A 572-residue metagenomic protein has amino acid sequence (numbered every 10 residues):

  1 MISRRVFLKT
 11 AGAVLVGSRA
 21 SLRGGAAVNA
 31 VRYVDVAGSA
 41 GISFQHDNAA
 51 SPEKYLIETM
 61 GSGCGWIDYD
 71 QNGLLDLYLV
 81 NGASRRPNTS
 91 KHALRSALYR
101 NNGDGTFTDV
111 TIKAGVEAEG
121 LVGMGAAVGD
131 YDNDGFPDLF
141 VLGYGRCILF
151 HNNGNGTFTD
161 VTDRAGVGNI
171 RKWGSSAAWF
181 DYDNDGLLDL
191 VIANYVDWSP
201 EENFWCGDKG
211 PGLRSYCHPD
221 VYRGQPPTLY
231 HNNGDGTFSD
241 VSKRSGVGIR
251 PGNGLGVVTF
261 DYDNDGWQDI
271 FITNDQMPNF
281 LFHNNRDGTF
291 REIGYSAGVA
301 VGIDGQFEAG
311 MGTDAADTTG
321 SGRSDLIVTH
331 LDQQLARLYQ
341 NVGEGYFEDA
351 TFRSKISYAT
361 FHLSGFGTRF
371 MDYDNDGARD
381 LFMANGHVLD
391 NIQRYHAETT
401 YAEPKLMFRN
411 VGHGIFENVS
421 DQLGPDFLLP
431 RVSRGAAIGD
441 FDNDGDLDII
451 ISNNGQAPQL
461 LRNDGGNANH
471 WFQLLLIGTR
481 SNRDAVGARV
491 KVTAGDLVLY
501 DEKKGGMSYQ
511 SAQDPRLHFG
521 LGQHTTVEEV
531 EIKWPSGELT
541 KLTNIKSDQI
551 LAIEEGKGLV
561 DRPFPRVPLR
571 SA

Functional and structural regions predicted by a protein language model:
M1-L15: N-terminal secretory signal peptides and thylakoid transit peptides that target proteins across membranes
I2, G25-E58, Y99-L121, H151-K172 (+8 more regions): Blade-edge motifs of beta-propeller repeat domains
A50, I356-Y358, D390, E398-A572: Gly/Ser/Thr/Pro-enriched helix-cap/hinge segments flanking short amphipathic alpha-helices
G61-Q71, G123-N133, H151, S175-N184 (+5 more regions): Beta-propeller blade termini
L77-N81, D138-G143, L190-N194, I270-T273 (+4 more regions): Hydrophobic beta-strand segments that make up the repeating blades of beta-propeller and related beta-repeat
A83-R86, D197-S199, M277, Q333 (+1 more regions): Short glycine/acidic-enriched loop and turn motifs that connect beta-strands
T89-L94, G145, D220-Q225, Q276-M277 (+2 more regions): Short, solvent-exposed loop/turn segments at conserved positions within beta-propeller repeat blades
S96, C147-L149, P227, P278-L281 (+3 more regions): Structural signal for beta-propeller blades
